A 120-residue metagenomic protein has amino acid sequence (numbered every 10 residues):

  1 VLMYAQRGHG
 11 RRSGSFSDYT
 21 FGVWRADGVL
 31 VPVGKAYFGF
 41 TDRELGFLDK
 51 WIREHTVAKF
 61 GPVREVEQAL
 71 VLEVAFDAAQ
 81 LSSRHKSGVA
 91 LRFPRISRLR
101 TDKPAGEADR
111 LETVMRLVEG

Functional and structural regions predicted by a protein language model:
V1-G120: Classical nucleotidyltransferase
